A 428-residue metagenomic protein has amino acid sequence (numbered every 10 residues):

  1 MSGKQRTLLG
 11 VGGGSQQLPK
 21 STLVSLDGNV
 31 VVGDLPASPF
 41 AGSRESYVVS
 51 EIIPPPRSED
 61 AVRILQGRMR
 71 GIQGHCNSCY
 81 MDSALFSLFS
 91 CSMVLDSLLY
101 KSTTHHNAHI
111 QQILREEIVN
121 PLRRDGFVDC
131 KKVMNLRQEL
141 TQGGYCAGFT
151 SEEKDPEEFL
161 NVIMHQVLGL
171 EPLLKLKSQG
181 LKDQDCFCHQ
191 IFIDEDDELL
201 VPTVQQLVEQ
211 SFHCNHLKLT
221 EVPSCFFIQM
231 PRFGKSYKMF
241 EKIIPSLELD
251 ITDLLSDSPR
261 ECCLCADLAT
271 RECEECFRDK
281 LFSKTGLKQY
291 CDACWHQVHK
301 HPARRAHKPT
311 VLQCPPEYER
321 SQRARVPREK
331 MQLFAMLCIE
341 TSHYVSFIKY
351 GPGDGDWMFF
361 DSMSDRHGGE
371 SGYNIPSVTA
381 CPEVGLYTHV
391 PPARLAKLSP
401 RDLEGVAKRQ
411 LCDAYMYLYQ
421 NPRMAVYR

Functional and structural regions predicted by a protein language model:
M1-R428: UBL (ubiquitin/ubiquitin-like) substrate-recognition surfaces within cysteine isopeptidase catalytic folds
